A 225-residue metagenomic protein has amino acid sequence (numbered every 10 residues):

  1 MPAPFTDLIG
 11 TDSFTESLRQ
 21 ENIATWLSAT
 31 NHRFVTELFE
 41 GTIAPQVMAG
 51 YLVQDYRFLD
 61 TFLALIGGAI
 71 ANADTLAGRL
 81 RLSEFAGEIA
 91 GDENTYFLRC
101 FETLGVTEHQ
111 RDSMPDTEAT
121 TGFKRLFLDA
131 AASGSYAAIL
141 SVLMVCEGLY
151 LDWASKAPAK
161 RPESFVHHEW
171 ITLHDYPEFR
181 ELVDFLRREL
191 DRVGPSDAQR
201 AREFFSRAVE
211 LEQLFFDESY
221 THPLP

Functional and structural regions predicted by a protein language model:
P2, A201-P225: Acidic, carboxylate-rich catalytic segments that either coordinate divalent cations
P2-A3, R19-I43, F62, D184-R192: Short alpha-helical hairpin
T6, V53, A77-E178, E210: Active-site-proximal alpha-helical scaffolds that flank and shape metal-associated catalytic sites
L8-S17, E21-S28, T103-L104: Aromatic-glycine hotspot motif
G10-F14, L18, L126-L128, D217 (+1 more regions): Hydrophobic alpha-helical segments
I23-S28, T42-N72, D92, S141-L151 (+1 more regions): Alpha-helical bundle segments that constitute or directly flank the non-heme di-iron/ferroxidase center
A73-A77, Q199-R202: Structural helix-adjacent loops and short alpha-helical linkers that scaffold large soluble proteins
F179-F205: Long amphipathic all-alpha helical oligomerization modules
